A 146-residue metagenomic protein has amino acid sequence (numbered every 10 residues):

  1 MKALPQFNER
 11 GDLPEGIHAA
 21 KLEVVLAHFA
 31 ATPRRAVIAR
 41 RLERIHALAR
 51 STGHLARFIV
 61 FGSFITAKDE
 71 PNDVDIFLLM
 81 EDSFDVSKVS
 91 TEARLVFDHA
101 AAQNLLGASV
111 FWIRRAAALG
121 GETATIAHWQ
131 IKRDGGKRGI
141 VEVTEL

Functional and structural regions predicted by a protein language model:
M1-I59, I65-P71, M80-L146: Catalytic core of pol beta-like nucleotidyltransferases
F77: Aromatic/basic-lined ligand-recognition segments that form π-stacking hydrophobic pockets flanked by Lys/Arg to engage
